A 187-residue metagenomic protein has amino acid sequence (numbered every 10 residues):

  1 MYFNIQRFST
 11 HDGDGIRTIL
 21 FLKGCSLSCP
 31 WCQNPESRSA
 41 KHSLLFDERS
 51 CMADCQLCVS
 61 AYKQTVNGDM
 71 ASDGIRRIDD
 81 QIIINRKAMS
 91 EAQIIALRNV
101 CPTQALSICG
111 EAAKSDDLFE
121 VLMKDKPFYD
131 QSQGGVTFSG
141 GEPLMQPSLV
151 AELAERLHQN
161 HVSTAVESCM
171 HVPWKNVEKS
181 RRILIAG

Functional and structural regions predicted by a protein language model:
M1-R38, S43: N-terminal cysteine/histidine-rich coordination modules
R38-R181: Conserved Radical SAM active-site core
I183-G187: Non-cysteine beta-strand/loop elements that form the S-adenosyl-L-methionine
